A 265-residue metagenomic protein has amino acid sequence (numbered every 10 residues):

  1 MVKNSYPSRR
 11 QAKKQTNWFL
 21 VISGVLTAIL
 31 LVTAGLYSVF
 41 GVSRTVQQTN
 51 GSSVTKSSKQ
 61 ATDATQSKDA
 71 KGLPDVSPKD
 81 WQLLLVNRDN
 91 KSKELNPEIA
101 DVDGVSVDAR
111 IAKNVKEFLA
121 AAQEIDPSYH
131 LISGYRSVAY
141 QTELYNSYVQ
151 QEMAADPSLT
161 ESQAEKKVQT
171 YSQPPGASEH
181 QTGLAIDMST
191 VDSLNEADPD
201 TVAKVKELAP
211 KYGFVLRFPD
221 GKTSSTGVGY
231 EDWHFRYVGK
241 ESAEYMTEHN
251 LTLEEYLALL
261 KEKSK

Functional and structural regions predicted by a protein language model:
V2-K265: Extracytoplasmic cell-surface/polysaccharide-interacting catalytic and binding patches
